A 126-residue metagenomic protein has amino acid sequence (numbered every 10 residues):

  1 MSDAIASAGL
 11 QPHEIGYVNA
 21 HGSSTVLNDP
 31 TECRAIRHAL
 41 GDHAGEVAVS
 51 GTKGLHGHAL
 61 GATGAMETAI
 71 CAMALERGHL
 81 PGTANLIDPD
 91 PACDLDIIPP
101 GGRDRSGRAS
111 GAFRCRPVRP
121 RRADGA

Functional and structural regions predicted by a protein language model:
M1-A126: Conserved "HGTGT" condensation-loop signature of ketosynthase/thiolase-family condensing enzymes that catalyze
